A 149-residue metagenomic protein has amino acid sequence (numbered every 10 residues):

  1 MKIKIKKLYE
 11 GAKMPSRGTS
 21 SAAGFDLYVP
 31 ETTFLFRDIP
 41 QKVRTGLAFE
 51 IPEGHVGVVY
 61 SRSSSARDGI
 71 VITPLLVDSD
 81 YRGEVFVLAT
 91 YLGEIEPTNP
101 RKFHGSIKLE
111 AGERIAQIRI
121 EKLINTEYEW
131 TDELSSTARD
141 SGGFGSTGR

Functional and structural regions predicted by a protein language model:
M1-R149: DUTPase catalytic domain/fold
